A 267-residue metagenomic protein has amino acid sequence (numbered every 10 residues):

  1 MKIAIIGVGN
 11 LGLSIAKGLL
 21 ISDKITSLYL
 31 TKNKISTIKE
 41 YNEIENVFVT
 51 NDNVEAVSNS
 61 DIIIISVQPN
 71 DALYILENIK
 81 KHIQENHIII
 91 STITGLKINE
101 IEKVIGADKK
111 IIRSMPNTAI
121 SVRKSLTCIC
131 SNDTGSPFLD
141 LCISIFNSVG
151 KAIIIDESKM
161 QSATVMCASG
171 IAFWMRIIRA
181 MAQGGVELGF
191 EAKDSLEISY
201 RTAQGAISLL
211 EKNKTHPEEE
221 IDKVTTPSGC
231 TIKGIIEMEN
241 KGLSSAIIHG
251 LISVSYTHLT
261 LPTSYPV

Functional and structural regions predicted by a protein language model:
M1-E43, F48-N51, E55, K124-S125 (+1 more regions): NAD(P)+-binding Rossmann beta1-loop-alpha1 motif at the extreme N-terminus of oxidoreductases
I25, Q84-H87, D108-K109: A short helix->loop->beta-strand "cap" motif at the edges of active sites that frequently abuts
V54-I65, P69-I98, E102-V104: Rossmann-fold NAD(P) dinucleotide-binding segment
E100-K110, L126-A163, F173-K214: Internal alpha-helical scaffold of NAD(P)-dependent oxidoreductase catalytic cores
R113-C128: Active-site capping/gating segments
L188-S253: C-terminal substrate-binding/catalytic lobe of Rossmann-fold NAD(P)-dependent oxidoreductases
T257-T263: Conserved small/polar residues in nucleotide/adenosyl-binding loops
